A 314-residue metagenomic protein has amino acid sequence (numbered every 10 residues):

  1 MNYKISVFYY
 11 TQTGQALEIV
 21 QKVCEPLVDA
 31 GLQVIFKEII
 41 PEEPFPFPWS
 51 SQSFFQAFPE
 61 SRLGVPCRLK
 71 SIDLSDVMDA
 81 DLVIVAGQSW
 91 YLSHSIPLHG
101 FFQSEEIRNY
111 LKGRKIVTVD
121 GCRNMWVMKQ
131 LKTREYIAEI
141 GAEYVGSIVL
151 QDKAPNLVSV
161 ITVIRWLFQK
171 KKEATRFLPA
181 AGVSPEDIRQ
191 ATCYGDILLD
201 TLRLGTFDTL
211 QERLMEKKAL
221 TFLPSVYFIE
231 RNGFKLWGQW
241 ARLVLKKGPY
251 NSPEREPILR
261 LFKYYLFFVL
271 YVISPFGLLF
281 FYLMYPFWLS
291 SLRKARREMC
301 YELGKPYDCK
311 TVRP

Functional and structural regions predicted by a protein language model:
M1-V83, G87, L92, P97 (+5 more regions): N-terminal beta1-alpha1-beta2 submodule of the flavodoxin-like/Rossmannoid cofactor-binding fold
E42-P46, D152-L157: A short acidic, often aromatic-flanked loop/helix-cap motif at beta-alpha or helix-coil junctions that lines enzyme
A57-E60, E135-E143, V163-T175: A polyampholytic, Gly/Pro-enriched intrinsically disordered region
V65-K70, L150-N156: Soluble catalytic domains of membrane acyltransferases
G87, D120-R123, A181-G182: Second-shell loop/turn segments in exported
L98-G100, K132-T133: Short alpha-helix in the alpha/beta-hydrolase fold that links the catalytic acid
K115-P155: Short, glycine-/small-residue-rich phosphate/pyrophosphate-handling segment
P155-I229: Glycine-rich phosphate/pyrophosphate-binding loop and the adjoining helix
